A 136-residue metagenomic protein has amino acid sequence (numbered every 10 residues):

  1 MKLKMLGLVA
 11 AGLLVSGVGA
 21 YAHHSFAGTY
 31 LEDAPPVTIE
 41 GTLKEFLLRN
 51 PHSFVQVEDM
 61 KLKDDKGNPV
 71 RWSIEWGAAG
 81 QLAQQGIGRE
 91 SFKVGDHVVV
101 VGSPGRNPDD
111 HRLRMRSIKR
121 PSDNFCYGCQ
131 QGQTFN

Functional and structural regions predicted by a protein language model:
M1-G7: Bacterial N-terminal signal peptides that target proteins for export
G7-G17: Bacterial N-terminal signal peptides
Y21-V37: Short boundary/loop segments of OB/S1/cold-shock single-stranded nucleic-acid-binding domains
G41-L43: Conserved hydrophobic positions within beta-strands
R49-K61: Short aromatic-glycine-enriched beta-strand elements
I74-Q84: Short, structured beta-strand/loop micro-motifs enriched in basic residues and often containing a Trp
Q84-V100: Short nucleic-acid-contacting surface segments enriched for D/E, G, S/T with interspersed K/R
G105-G132: OB-fold/S1-family single-stranded nucleic acid-binding modules
